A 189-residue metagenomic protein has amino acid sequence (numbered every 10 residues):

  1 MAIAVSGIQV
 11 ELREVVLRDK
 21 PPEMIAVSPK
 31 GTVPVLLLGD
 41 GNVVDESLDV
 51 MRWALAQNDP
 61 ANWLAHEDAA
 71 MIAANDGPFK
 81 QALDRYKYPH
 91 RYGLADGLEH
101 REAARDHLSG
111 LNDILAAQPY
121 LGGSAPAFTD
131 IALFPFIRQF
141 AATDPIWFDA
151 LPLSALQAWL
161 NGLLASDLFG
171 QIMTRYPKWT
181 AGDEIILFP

Functional and structural regions predicted by a protein language model:
M1-R105, N112, A116-P119: GST-like domain detector, emphasizing the conserved glutathione-binding G-site in the N-terminal thioredoxin-like
R13, S109-I114, F134-A141, L160-L164: Catalytic cores of nucleotide-enabled group-transfer and carboxylate-activating enzymes in metabolic and assembly-line
K20, D68, H100, S124-L133 (+1 more regions): Short, conserved alpha-helical segments within structured domains
M71-G77, L108, S154-F169: Short, mixed-charge aromatic SLiMs
D113-S124, L168-I172: Surface-exposed helix-capping loop/turn segments at secondary-structure junctions
L121-I146: GST superfamily/GST-like fold recognition
I146-S154: Catalytic and substrate-binding regions of cell-wall glycan-acting enzymes that process beta-1,4-linked
Y176-P189: Acidic/histidine-enriched, glycine/proline-rich intrinsically disordered or flexible terminal extensions
